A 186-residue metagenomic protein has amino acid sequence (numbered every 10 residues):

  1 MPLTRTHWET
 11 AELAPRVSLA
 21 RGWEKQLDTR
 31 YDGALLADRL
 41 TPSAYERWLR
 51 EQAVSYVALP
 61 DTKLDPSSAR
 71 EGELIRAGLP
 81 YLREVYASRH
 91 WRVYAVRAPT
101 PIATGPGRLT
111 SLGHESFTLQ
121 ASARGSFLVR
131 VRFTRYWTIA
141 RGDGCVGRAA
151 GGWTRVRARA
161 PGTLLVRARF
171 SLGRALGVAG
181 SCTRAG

Functional and structural regions predicted by a protein language model:
M1-C145, A149-G186: Extracytoplasmic
